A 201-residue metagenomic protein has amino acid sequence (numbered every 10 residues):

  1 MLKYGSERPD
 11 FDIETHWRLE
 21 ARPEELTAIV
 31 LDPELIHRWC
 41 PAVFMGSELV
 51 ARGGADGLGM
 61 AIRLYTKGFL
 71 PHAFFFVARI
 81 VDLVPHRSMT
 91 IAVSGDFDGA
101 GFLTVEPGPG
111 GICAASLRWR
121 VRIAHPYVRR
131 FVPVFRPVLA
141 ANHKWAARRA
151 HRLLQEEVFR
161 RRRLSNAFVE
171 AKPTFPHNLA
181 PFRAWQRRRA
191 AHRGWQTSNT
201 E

Functional and structural regions predicted by a protein language model:
M1-A51, P173-E201: Hydrophobic ligand-binding cavity/cleft-lining segments
D10-R18, A61, F75, S88 (+2 more regions): Intrinsic-disorder/low-complexity, polar/charged segments enriched in Ser/Thr/Lys/Arg/Asp/Glu/Gln
T15-W17, L49, F75-D82, A100-P107 (+1 more regions): Hydrophobic/aromatic beta-strand elements that line small-molecule binding cavities or substrate pockets in beta-rich
E24-A28, G110, R152, E156: Replace "anionic and nucleotidyl ligands
E48-F97, R148-F168, N178-E201: Glycine-rich portal/gate segments that line the openings of hydrophobic small-molecule binding cavities
A92-R148: Beta-strand/loop substructures that line and gate deep hydrophobic ligand-binding cavities in soluble
C113-Y127, F159, R163-N178: Compositionally biased, charge-rich terminal segments
